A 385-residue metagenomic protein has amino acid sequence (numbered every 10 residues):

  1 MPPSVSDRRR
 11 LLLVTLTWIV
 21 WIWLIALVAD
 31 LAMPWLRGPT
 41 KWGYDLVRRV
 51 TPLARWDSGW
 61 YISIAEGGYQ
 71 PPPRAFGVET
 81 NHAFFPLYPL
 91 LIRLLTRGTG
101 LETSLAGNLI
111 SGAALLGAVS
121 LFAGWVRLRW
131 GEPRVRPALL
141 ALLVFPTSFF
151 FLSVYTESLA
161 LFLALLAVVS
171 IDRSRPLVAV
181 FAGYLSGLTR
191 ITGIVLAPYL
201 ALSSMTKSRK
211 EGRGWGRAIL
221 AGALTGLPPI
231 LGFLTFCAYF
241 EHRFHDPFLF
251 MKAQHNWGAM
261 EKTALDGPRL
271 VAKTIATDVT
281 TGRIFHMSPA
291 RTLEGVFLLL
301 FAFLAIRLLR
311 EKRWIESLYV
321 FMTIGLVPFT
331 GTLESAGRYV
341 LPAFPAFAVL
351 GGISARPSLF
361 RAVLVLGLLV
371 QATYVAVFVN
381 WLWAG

Functional and structural regions predicted by a protein language model:
W21-G38, L53, L185, A197-K210 (+3 more regions): Membrane-lumen/periplasm interface segments of specific transmembrane helices in polyprenyl phosphate-linked
R55-Q70, R74-G100, K273, V327: Short hydrophobic/aromatic helix or loop-helix immediately within or flanking a transmembrane segment in polytopic
L90-L94, A106-R129, L300-L304: Transmembrane-helix motifs of polytopic, lipid-linked glycan transferases
E102-A106, F122-V144, V178, W314-L318: Transmembrane-helix signature of polytopic, membrane-embedded enzymes that assemble or transfer cell-envelope glycans
W130-P133, A167-V178, S208-K210: Membrane-interface transmembrane helices that cradle and orient dolichyl/undecaprenyl
L143, T147-F150, A164-V169, L177-S204 (+2 more regions): Membrane-interface alpha helices of multi-pass inner-membrane proteins
S153-L159, A336: Short acidic/glycine- and proline-prone juxtamembrane loop motifs at membrane-interface regions of multi-pass membrane
G226-I230, R356-A384: Signature aromatic-anchored transmembrane alpha helix within multi-pass, membrane-resident enzymes that catalyze glycan
